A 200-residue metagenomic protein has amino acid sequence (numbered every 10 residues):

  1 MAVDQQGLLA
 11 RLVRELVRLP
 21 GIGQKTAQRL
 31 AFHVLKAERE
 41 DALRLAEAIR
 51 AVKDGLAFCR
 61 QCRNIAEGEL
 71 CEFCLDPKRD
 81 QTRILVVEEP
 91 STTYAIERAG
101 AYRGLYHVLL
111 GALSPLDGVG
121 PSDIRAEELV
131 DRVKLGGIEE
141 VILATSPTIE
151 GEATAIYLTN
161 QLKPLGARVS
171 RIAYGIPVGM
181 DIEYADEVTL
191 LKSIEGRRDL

Functional and structural regions predicted by a protein language model:
V3, E15, R198: Post-transcriptional modification and biogenesis factors for structured RNAs of the translation apparatus
V3-L9, R18, T26, A31-I84 (+1 more regions): Cys/His-rich Zn2+-binding cysteine-cluster or related metal-binding knuckle/ribbon modules and their
D4, A37, D41, D117-P121 (+2 more regions): Catalytic cores of large soluble enzymes that bind and process phosphate-bearing ligands
A10-R14, Q28-F32, L43, E47 (+7 more regions): Solvent-exposed alpha-helical segments within well-ordered globular domains of core cellular machineries
R11, R103, V130-L200: Long C-terminal interaction/binding lobes of large macromolecular proteins
A27, L75-T145: Extended interfacial segments that mediate partner engagement and assembly in macromolecular machines
R29-L30, A57, E69, S91 (+7 more regions): Residue-level signal for pocket-adjacent positions within structured domains
